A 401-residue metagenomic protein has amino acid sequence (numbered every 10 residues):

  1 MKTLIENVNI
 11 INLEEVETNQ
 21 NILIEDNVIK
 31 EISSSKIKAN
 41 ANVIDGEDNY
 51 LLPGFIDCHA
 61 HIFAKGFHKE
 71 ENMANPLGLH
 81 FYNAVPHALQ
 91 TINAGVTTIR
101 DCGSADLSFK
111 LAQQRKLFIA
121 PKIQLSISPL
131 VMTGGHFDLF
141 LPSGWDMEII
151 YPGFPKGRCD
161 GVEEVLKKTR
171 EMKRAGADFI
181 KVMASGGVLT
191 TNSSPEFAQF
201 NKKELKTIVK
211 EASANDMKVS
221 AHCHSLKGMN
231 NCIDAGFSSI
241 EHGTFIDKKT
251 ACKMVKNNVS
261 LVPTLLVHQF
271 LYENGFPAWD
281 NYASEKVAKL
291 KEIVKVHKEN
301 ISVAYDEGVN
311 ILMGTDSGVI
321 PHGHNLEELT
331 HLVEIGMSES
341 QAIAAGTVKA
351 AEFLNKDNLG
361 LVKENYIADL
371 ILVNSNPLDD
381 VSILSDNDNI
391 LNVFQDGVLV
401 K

Functional and structural regions predicted by a protein language model:
M1-K38, N49-L51, P377-L384, V398-L399: N-terminal metal-binding scaffold of metallo-dependent hydrolase/deaminase domains
V8, G346-V348, E364-K401: C-terminal cap of metal-dependent C-N hydrolases
N49-R115, T133-F140, K203, K227 (+1 more regions): Metal-associated gating/positioning segment near the N- to mid-region
H61-H80, L89-I92, A120, T133-F154 (+2 more regions): Active-site gating loops and adjacent loop-to-helix segments of metal-dependent hydrolytic enzymes
F63-K65, I99-F109, F140-L141, G186-T190 (+4 more regions): Active-site environment of divalent metal-dependent phosphoester hydrolases
N75, A214, W279-E285, K291-N376: His/Asp/Glu-enriched, well-ordered alpha-helical/loop segment that forms or immediately abuts the divalent-metal
N83-F109, A120-P129, K173, A177-T190 (+3 more regions): Divalent metal-dependent hydrolysis catalytic cores, especially in the metallo-beta-lactamase
E164-L261, K291-I311: Histidine/acidic residue-rich metal-binding segments in metalloenzymes
